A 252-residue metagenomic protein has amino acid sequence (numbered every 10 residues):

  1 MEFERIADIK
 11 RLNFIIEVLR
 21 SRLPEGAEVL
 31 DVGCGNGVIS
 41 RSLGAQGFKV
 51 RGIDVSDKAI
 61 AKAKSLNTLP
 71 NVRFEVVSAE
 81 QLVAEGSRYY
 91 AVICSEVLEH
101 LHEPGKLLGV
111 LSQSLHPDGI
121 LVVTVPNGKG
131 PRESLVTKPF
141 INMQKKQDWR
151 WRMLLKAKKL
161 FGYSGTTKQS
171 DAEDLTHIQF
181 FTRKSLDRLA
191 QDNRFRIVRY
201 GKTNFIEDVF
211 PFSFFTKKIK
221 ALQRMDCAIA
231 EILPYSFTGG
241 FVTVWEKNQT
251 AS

Functional and structural regions predicted by a protein language model:
E2-K10, V38, V55, K62 (+3 more regions): S-adenosyl-L-methionine-dependent methyltransferase catalytic module, highlighting the catalytic core
L12-L135, G239-K247: Conserved SAM-binding loop
A251-S252: Short, intrinsically disordered terminal tails adjacent to the first/last structured region
